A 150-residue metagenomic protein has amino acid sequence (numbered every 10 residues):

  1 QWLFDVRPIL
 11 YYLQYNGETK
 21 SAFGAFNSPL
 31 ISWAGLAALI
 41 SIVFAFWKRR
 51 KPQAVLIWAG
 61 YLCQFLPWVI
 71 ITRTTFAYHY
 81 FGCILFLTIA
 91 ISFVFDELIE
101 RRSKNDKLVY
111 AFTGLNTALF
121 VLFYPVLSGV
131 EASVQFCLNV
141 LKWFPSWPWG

Functional and structural regions predicted by a protein language model:
Q1-N27, W143-G150: Periplasmic/ER-lumenal interhelical loops and adjacent helix-loop junctions in multi-pass membrane proteins
Y15-E18, G24-K51: Hydrophobic, aromatic-rich transmembrane alpha-helices and their immediate juxtamembrane boundary segments
G24, V69-F81, V130: Membrane-interface catalytic loops of GT-C/OST-like multi-pass glycosylation enzymes that act
S32, K48-G60, K104-F112: Membrane-interfacial loop-to-transmembrane alpha-helix junctions, especially the N-terminal start
A38-S41, G60-W68: Hydrophobic, membrane-inserted alpha-helices
F44-W47, P67, D96-E100: Membrane-water interface at transmembrane helix exits
T75-D96: Hydrophobic/aromatic-rich transmembrane helices and adjacent perimembrane loops
S92, E97-G150: Transmembrane helical bundles and short interhelical boundary loops of multi-pass, membrane-embedded
